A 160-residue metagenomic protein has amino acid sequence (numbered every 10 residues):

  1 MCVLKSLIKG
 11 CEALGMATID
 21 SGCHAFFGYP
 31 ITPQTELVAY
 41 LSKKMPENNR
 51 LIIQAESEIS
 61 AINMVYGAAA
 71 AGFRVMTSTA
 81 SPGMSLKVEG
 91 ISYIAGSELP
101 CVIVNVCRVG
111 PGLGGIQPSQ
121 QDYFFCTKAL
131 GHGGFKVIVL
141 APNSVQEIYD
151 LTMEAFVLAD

Functional and structural regions predicted by a protein language model:
M1-A129, K136, S144-E147, M153: Thiamine diphosphate
A141, Y149-D160: Internal alpha/beta core interface subdomains
